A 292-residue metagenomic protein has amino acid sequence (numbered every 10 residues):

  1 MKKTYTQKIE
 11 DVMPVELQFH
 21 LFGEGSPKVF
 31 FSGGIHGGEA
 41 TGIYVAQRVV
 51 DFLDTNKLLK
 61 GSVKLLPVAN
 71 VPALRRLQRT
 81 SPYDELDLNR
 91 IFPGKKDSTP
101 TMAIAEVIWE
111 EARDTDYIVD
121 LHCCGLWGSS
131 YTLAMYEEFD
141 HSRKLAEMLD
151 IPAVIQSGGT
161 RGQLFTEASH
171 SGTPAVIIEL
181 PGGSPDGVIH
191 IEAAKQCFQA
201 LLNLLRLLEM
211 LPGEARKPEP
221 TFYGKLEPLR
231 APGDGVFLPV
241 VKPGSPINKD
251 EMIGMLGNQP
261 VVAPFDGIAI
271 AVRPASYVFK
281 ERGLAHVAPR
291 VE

Functional and structural regions predicted by a protein language model:
M1-E292: Structured catalytic-domain cores with a bias toward divalent-metal coordination
